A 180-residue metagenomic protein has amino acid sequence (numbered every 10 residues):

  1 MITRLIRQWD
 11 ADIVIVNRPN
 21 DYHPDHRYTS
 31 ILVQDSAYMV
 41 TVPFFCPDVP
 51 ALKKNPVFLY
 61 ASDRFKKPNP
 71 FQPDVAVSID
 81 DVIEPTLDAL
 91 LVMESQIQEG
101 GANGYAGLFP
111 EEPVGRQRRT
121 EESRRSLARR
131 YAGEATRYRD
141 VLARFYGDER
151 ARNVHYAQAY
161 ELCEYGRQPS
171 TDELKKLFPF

Functional and structural regions predicted by a protein language model:
M1-C46, L52-K54, Y60, F71: Active-site beta-strand->loop->alpha-helix modules in alpha/beta enzyme cores, enriched in Gly/His/Asp(Glu)
P43-P47, K54, F65-N69, V75-F180: C-terminal accessory domains and tails appended to enzymatic cores
